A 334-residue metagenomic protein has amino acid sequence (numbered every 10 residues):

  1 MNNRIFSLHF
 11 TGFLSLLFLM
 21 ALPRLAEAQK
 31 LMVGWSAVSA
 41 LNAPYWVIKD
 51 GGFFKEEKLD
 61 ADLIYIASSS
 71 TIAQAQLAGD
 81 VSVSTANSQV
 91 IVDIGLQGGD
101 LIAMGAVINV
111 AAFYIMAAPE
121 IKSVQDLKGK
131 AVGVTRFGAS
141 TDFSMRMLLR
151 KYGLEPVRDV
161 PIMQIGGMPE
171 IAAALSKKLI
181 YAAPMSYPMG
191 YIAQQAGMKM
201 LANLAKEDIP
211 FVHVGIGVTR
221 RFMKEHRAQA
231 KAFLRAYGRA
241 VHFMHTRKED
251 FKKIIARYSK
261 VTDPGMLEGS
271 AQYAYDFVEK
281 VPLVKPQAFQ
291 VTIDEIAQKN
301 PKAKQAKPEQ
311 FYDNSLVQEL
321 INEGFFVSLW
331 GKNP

Functional and structural regions predicted by a protein language model:
M1-S7: N-terminal secretory signal peptides that target proteins for export/translocation
H9-A21: Bacterial N-terminal signal peptides
L22-A28: Sec/Tat signal peptide C-region and signal peptidase I cleavage site
Q29-K177, Y181-Y187, M198-P210: Short, glycine-/small- and polar/acidic-enriched structural segments that line small-molecule recognition paths
Q89-V90, P169-K260: Pocket-lining segment of extracytoplasmic ligand-binding domains
S140-P156, A236-M266, E309-S315, E319-L320 (+1 more regions): Ligand-binding clefts/hinges and TM-proximal coupling segments of bilobed small-molecule sensing domains
K224-A306: Secondary-structure end/capping motifs
D294-P334: Conserved C-terminal helix/tail region of periplasmic/extracytoplasmic solute-binding proteins
